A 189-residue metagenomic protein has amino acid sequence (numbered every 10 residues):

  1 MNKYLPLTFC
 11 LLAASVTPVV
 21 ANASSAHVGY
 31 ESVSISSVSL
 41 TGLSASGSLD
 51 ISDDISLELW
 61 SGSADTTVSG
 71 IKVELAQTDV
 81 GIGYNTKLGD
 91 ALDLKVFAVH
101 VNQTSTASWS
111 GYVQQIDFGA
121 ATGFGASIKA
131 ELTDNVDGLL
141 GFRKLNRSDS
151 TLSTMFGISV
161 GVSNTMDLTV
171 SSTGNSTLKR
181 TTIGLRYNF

Functional and structural regions predicted by a protein language model:
M1-H27: Cleavable N-terminal export/targeting peptides
V19-S69: Short glycine/proline- and aromatic-enriched beta-strand/turn motifs that initiate or cap beta-hairpins
S24-A26, D53-L59, G89-L94, A130-L140 (+1 more regions): Repeated loop/turn-to-beta-strand initiation elements of outer-membrane beta-barrel proteins
V28-S32, L59-S63, V96-H100, L140-K144 (+1 more regions): Transmembrane beta-barrel strands of outer-membrane/channel proteins
V33-T41, V68-E74, L88-D90, F118-T122 (+2 more regions): Solvent-exposed loop/turn segments connecting transmembrane beta-strands in outer-membrane beta-barrel proteins
S44-S48, D79-G81, G123-S127, M155 (+1 more regions): Membrane-embedded beta-strand positions in outer-membrane beta-barrel channels/transporters
L49, Y84-T86, H100, I128-A130 (+5 more regions): Residue-level signature of outer-membrane beta-barrel architecture
V80, T154-T165, L178-F189: Outer-membrane beta-barrel "beta-signal"
